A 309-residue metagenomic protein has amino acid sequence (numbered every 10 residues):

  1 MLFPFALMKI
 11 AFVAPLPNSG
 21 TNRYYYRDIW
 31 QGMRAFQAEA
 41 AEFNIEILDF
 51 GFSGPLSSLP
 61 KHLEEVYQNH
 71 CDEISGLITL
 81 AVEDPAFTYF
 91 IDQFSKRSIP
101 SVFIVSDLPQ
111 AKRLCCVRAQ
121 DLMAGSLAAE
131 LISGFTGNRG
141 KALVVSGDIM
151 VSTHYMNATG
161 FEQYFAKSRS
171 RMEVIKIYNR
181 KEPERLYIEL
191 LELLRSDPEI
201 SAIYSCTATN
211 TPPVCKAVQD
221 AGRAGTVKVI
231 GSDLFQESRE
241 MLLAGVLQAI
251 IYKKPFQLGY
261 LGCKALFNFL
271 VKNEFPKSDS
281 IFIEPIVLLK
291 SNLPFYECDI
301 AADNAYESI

Functional and structural regions predicted by a protein language model:
F5-M123, L127: Alpha-helical recognition/docking segments in bacterial nutrient-uptake and carbohydrate-utilization systems
M8, I149, F165, K254-I309: Hinge/cleft segment of the Venus flytrap/periplasmic-binding protein
P15-L16, R118, L143-S152, Y178-N179: Short beta-strand->loop
Y24-A41, K61, A124-A128, S152-M172 (+3 more regions): Short, solvent-exposed amphipathic alpha-helices that sit in or adjacent to ligand/effector-binding or catalytic
M33, Q37-L59, A142-V144, E162-E184: Short beta-strand elements in bilobed, periplasmic/extracellular small-molecule ligand-binding domains
V66-H70, S75-I99, F161, I175-R239: Hydrophobic alpha-helical
S95-K96, A166, L243: Anion (oxyanion) recognition and catalysis
V117-A142, M156, L186-Y187, L234 (+2 more regions): Hydrophobic alpha-helical segments within soluble ligand-binding/sensing domains
